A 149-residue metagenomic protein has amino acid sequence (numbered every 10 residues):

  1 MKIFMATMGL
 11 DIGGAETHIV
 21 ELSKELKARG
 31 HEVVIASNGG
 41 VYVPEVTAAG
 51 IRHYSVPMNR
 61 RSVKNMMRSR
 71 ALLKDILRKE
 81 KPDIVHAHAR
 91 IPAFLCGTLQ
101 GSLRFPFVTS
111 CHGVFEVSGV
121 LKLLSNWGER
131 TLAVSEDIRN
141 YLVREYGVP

Functional and structural regions predicted by a protein language model:
M1-P149: Membrane-interface segments of envelope glycosyltransferases acting on lipid-linked substrates or membrane lipids
